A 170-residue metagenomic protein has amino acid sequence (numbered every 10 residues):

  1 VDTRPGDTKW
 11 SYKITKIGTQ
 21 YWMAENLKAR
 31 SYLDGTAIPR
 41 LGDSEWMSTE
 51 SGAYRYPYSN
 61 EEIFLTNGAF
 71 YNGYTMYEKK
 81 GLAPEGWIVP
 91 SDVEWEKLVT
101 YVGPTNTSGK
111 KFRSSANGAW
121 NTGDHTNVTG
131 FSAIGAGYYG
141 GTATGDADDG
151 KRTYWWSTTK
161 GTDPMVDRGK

Functional and structural regions predicted by a protein language model:
V1-K170: Conserved positions within compact, well-structured domain cores
